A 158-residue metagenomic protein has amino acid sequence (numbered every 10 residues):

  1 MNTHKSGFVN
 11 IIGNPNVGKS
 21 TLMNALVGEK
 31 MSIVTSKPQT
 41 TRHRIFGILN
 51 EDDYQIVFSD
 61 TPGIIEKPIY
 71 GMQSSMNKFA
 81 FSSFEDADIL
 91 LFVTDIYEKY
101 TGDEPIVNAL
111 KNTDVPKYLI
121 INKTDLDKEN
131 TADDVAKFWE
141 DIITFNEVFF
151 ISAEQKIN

Functional and structural regions predicted by a protein language model:
M1-F84: Conserved G1/Walker A P-loop phosphate-binding module
V17-S20, E98-G102, D127-N130: P-loop/Walker A NTP-binding module and the surrounding RecA-like catalytic core of P-loop NTPases
P38-T40, P62-I65, I96-Y100, T124-D127 (+1 more regions): Conserved nucleotide-binding/hydrolysis micro-motifs of P-loop NTPases
A87: An anion/phosphate-binding loop that grips the pyrophosphate of nucleotide cofactors and donors
F92, L119-I121: Structural beta-sheet core signal
T101-T113: Amphipathic helical hotspot of TIR/SEFIR-family domains
P116-Y118, D125-N158: Canonical P-loop GTPase G-domain recognition
